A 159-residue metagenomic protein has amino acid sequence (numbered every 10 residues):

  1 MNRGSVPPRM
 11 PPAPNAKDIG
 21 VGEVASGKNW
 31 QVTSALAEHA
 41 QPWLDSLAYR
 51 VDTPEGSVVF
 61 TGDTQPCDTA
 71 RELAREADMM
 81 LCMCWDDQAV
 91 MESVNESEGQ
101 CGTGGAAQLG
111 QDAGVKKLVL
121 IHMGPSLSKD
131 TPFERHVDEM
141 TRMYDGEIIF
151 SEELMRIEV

Functional and structural regions predicted by a protein language model:
M1: Ligand-binding beta-strand-loop-alpha-helix segment within the catalytic cores of soluble metabolic enzymes
P7-E72, E153-V159: Core dinuclear metal-dependent hydrolase active-site scaffold
A48, E55-S57, Q65-L154: Cap/insert and terminal regions of metallo-dependent hydrolase folds
